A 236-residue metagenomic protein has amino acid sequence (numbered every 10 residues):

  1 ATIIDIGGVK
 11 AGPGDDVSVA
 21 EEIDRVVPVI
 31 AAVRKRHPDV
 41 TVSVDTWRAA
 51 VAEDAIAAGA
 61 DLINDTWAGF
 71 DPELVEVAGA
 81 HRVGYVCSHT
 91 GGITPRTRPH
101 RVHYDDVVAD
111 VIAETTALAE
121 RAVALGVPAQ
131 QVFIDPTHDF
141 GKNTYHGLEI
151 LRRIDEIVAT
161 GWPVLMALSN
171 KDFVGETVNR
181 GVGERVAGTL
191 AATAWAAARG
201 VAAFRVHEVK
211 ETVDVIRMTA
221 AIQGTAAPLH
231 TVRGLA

Functional and structural regions predicted by a protein language model:
A1-G7, R199: Catalytic domains of carbohydrate-active enzymes, especially glycoside hydrolases
T2-I3, L62, Q131, A203: Residues at the N-termini of beta-strands
A11-T41, T46-A50, I56-A57, D61-R121 (+2 more regions): Active-site-adjacent loop and "lid" segments of alpha/beta metabolic enzymes
